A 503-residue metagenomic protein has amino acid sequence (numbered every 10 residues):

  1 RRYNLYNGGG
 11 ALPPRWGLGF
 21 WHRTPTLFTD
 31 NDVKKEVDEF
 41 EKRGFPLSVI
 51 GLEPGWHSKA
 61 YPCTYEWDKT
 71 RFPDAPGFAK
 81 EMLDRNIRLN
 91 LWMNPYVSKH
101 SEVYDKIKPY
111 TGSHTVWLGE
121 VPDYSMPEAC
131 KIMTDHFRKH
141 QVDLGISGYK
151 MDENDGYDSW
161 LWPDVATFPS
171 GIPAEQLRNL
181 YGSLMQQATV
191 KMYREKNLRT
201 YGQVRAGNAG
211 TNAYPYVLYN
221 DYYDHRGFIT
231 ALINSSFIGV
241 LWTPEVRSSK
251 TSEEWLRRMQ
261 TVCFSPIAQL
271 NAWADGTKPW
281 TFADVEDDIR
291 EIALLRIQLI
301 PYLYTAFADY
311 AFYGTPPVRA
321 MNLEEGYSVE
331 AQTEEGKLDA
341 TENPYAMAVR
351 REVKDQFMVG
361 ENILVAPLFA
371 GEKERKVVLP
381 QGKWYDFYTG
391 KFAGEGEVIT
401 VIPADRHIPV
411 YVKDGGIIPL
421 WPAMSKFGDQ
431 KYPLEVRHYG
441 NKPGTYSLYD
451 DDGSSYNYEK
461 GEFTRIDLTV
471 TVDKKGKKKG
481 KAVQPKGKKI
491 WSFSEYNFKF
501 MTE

Functional and structural regions predicted by a protein language model:
R1-R406, D452-S455: Catalytic-domain carbohydrate-binding cleft regions of carbohydrate-active enzymes
H407-E503: Accessory, solvent-exposed terminal regions and/or long lumenal/extracellular loops of proteins
